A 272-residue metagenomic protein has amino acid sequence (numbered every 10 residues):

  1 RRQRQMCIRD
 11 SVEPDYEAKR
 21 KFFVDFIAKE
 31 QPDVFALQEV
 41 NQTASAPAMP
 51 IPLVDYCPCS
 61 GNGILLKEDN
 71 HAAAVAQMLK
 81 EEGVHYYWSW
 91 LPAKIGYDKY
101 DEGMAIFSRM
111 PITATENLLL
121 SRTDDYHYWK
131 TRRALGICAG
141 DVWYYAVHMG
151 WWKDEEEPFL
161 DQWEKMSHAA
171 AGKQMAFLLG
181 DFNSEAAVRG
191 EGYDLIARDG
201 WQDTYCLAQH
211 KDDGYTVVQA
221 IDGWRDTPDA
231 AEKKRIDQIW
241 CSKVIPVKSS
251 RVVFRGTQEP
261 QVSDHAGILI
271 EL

Functional and structural regions predicted by a protein language model:
R1-Q5, R9-E30, V34, H85-L272: Active-site regions of metal-assisted phosphoester/phosphodiester hydrolases, unifying DNase/endonuclease modules
V40-M78, G96-D101, A187-A197: Metal-dependent catalytic neighborhoods of phosphoester/phosphodiester hydrolases
L79-V84: Alpha-helix termini
